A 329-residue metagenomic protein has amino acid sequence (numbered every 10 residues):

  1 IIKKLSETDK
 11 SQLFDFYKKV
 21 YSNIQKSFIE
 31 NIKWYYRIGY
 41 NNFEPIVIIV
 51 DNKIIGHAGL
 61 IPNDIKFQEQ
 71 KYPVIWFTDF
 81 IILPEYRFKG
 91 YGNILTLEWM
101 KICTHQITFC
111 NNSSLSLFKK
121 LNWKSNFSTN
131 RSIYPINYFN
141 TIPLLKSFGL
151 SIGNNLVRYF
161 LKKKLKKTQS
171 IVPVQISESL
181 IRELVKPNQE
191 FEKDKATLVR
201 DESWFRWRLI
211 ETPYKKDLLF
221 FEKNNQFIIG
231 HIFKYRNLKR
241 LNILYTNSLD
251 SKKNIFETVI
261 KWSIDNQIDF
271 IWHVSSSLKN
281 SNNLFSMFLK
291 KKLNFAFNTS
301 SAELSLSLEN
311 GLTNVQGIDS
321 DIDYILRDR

Functional and structural regions predicted by a protein language model:
I1-I49, I54, Q70-W76, L144-S203 (+2 more regions): Short amphipathic alpha-helix that is part of the acyltransferase structural core
K18-V20, N41-F43, I54, P62 (+5 more regions): Extended, composition-driven regions rather than compact fold-specific motifs
Y36-V47, G56, N126-T129, Y138 (+1 more regions): A short helix-loop-beta-strand connector motif used in the catalytic cores of GNAT acetyltransferases and, in some
P45-V47, K53-N63, W76, I81 (+2 more regions): Conserved beta-strand in the GNAT
K71-P84, L238-L249: Conserved acetyl-CoA binding element of GNAT-fold acetyltransferases
I82-K101, S251-W262: Conserved acetyl-CoA-binding loop-helix of GNAT-fold acetyltransferases
Q106-K162, E211, I229-K253, E257-R329: Active-site/acyl-donor-binding loops of N-acyltransferases
Q189-K223: Alpha/beta-hydrolase fold catalytic core
